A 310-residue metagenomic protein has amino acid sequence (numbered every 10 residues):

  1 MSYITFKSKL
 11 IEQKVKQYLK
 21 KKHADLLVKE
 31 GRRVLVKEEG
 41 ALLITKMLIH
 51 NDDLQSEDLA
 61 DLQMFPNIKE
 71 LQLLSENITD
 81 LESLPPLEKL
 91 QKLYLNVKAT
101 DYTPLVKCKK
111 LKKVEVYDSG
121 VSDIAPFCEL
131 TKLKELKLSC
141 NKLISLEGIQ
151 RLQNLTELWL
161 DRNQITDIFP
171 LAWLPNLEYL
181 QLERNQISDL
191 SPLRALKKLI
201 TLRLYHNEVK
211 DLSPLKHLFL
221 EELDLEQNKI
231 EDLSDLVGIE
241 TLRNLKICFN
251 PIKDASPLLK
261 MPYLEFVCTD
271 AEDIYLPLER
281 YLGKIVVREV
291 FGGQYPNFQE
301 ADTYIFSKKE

Functional and structural regions predicted by a protein language model:
M1, K309-E310: Short intrinsically disordered terminal tails
M1-S2, L95: Extreme N-terminus of proteins, especially the signal/transit-peptide cleavage junction and the first residues
S2-M64, P296-T303: LRR flanking "cap" motifs
L43-E57, D61-T79, S83, K89-P104 (+12 more regions): Concave beta-strand-loop units of leucine-rich repeat
P257, L278-E279: Short glycine-/acidic-enriched loop or helix-start segments at secondary-structure transitions that form or flank
